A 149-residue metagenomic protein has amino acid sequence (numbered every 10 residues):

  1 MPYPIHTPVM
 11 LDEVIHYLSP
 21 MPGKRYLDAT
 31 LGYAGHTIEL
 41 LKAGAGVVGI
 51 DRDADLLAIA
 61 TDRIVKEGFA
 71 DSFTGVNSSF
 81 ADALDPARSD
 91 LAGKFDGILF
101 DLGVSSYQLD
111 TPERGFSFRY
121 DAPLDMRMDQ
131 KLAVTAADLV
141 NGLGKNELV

Functional and structural regions predicted by a protein language model:
M1-V149: S-adenosyl-L-methionine-dependent methyltransferase catalytic core, i.e., the SAM/SAH-binding region
